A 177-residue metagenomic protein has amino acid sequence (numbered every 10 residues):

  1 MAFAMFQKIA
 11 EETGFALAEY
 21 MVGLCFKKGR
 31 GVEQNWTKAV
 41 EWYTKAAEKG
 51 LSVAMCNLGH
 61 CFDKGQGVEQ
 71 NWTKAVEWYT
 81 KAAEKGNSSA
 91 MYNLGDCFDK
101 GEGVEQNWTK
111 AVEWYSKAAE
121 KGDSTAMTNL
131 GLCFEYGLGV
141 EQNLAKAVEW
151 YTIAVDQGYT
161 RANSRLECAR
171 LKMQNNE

Functional and structural regions predicted by a protein language model:
M1-Q7: Repeat-mediated protein-protein interaction surfaces in helical alpha-solenoids
F6, F26, W42-Y43, F62 (+5 more regions): Conserved hydrophobic/aromatic "anchor" residues that stabilize well-ordered secondary structure elements
E12-E19, K28-R30, N35, Y43 (+11 more regions): Short helix-capping/linker turns of helical repeat alpha-solenoids
E19-K28, N57-K64, N93-K100, N129-Y136 (+1 more regions): Hydrophobic face of amphipathic alpha-helices that form TPR/SEL1-like repeat modules and related alpha-solenoid
N143-T160, E167, L171: TPR/TPR-like (Sel1-like) alpha-helical repeat modules
